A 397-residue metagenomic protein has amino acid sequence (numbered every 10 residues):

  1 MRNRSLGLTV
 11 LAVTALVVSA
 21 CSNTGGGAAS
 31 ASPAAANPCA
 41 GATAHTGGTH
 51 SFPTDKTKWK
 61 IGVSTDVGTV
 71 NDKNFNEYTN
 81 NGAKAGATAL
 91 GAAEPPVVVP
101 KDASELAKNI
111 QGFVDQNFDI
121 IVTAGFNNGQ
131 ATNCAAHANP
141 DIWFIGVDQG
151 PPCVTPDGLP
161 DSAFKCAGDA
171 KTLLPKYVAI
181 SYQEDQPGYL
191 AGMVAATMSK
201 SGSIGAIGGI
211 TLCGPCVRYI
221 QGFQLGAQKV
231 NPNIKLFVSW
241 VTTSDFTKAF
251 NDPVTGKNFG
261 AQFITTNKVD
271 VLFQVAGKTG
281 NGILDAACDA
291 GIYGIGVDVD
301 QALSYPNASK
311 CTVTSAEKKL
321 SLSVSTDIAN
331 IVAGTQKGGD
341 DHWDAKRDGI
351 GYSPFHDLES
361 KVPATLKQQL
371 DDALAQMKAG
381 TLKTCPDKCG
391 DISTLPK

Functional and structural regions predicted by a protein language model:
M1-A12: N-terminal export and membrane-targeting signals
N3, N23-T24: N-terminal targeting and processing segments of secreted/endomembrane and organelle-targeted proteins
V17-A20: C-terminal motif of bacterial Sec signal peptides marking the signal peptidase cleavage site
N23, A29-K397: A residue-level marker of the well-folded mature domains of exported/periplasmic proteins
